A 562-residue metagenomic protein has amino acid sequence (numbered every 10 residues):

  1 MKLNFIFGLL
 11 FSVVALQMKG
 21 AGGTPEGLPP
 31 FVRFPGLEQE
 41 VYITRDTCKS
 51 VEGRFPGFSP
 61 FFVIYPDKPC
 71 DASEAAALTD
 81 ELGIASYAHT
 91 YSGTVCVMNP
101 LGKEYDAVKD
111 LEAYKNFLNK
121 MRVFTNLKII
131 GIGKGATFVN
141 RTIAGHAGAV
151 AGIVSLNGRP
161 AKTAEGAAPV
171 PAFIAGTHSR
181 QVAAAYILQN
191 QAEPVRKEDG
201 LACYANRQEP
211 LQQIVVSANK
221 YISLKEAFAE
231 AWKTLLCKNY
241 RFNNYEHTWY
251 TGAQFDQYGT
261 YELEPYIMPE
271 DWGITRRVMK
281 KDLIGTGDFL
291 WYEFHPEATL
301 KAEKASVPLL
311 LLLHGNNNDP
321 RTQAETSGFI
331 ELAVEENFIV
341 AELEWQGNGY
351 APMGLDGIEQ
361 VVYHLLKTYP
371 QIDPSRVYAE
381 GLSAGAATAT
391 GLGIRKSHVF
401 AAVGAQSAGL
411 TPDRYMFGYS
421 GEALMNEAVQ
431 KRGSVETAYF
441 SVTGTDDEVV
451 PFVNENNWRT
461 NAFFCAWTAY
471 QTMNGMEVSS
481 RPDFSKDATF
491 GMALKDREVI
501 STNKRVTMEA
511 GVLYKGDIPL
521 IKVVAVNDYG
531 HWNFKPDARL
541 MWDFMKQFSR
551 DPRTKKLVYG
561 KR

Functional and structural regions predicted by a protein language model:
K2-L9: Sec-dependent signal peptide recognition, specifically the positively charged N-region followed immediately by
L9-K19: Hydrophobic h-region of N-terminal signal peptides that target proteins for export in Gram-negative bacteria
M18-F61, L82, G93-T94, N99-L101 (+12 more regions): A domain-start/cap signature at the N-terminus of enzymes
E52-S59, I64-Y105, L300-V307, L312-P352 (+2 more regions): Short substrate-entry loop that stabilizes the transition state in hydrolases
G57-F62, Y91-V95, V123-L127, A147-G152 (+9 more regions): Loop/turn elements at helix/coil->beta-strand transitions in domains of secreted/extracellular proteins
Y65-A72, L118-V123, I132-V139, I143-A144 (+11 more regions): Cell-envelope and extracellular/periplasmic
D110-N126, I358-S375: Conserved acidic catalytic loop of the alpha/beta-hydrolase fold
G148-E209, A402, S407-D517, H531: The feature captures the conserved acid-bearing segment of alpha/beta-hydrolase catalytic domains
